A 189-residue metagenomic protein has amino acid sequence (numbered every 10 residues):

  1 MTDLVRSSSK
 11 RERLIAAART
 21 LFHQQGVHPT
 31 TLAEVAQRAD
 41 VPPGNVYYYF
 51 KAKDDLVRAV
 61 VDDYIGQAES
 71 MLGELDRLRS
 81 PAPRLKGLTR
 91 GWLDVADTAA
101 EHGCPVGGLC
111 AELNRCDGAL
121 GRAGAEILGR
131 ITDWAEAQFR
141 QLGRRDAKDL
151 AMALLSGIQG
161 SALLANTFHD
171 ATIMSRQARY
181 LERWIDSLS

Functional and structural regions predicted by a protein language model:
M1-S9: N-terminal intrinsically disordered/low-complexity leader segments
T2, R13, A17-D55, A59: Helix-turn-helix
R11, I15, P43, V57 (+4 more regions): Alpha-helical structural signal
A59, G73-H102, A151-L154: Hydrophobic alpha-helical connector segments
D62-A68: Short, basic, alpha-helical segments at the C-terminal edge of helix-turn-helix-like DNA-binding modules
T98-R122: Amphipathic alpha-helical segments used for helix-helix packing
V106, G118-R130, R140-S189: Hydrophobic/aromatic-rich alpha-helical bundle segments in the mid-to-C-terminal region
